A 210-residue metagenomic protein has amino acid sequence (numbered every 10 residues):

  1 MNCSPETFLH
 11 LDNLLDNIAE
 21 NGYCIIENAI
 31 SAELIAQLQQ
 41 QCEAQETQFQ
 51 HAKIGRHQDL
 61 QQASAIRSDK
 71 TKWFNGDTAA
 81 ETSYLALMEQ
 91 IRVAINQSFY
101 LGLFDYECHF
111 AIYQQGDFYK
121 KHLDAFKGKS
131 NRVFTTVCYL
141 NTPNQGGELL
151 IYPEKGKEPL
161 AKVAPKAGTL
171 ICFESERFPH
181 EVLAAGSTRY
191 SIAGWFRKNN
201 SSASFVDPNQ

Functional and structural regions predicted by a protein language model:
N2-Q97: Non-heme Fe(II)/2-oxoglutarate
F74-F178, R189-I192, F196-Q210: Catalytic core of non-heme Fe(II) oxygenases with the double-stranded beta-helix
P179-A184: Short, Lys/Arg- and Gly-enriched loop/turn segments at beta-strand edges
